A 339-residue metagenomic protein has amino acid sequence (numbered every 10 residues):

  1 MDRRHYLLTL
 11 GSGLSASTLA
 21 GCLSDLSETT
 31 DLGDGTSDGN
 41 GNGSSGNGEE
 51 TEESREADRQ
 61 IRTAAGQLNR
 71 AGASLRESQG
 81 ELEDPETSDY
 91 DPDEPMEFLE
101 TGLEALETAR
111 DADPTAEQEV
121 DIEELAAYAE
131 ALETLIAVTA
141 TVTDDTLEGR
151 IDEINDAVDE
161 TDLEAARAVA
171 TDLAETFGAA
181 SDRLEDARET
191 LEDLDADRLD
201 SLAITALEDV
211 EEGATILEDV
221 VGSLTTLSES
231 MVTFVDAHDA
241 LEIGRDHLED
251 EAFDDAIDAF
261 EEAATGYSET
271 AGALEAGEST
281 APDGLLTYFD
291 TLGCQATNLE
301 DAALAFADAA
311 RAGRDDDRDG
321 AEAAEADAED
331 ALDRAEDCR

Functional and structural regions predicted by a protein language model:
M1-R339: Terminal disorder- and signal-encoded targeting elements
